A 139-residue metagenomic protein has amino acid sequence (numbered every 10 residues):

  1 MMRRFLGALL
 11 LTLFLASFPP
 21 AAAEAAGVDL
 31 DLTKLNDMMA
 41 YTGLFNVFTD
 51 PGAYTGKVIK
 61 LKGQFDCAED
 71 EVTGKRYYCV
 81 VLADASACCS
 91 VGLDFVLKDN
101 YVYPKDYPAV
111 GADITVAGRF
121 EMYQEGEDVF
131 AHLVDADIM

Functional and structural regions predicted by a protein language model:
M1-F5: Positively charged n-region of N-terminal signal peptides that target proteins for export
A8-S17: Bacterial N-terminal signal peptides
S17, A21-M139: OB-fold and OB-like single-stranded nucleic-acid-recognition modules and their adjacent interaction interfaces
